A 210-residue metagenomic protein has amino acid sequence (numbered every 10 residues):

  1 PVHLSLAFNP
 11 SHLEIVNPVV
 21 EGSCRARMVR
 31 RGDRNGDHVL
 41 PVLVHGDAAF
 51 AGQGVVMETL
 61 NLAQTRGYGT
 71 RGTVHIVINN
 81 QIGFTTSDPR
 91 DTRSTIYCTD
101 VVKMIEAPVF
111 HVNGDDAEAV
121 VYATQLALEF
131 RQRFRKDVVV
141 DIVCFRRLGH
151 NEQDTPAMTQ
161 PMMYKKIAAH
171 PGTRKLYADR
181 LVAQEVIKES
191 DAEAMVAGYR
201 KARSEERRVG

Functional and structural regions predicted by a protein language model:
P1-E106, F110: Cofactor-binding active-site loop characterized by glycine-rich and histidine/acidic residues
S87-D91, V102, A107-E205: Phosphate/diphosphate-binding loops
E206-G210: Conserved small/polar residues in nucleotide/adenosyl-binding loops
